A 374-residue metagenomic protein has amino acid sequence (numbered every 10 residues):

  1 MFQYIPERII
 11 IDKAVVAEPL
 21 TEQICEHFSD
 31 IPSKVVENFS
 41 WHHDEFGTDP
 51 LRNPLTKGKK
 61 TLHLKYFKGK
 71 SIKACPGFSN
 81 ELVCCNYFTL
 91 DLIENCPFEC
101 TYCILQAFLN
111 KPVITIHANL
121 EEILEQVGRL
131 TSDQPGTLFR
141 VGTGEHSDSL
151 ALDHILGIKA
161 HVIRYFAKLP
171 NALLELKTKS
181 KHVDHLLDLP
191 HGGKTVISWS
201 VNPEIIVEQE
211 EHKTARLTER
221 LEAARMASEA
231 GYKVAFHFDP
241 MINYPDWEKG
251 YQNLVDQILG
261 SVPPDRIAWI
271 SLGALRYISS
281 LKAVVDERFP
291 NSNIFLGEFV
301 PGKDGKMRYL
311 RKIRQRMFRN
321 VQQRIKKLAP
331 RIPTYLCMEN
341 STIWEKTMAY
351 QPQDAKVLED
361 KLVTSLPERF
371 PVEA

Functional and structural regions predicted by a protein language model:
M1-Q23, L259-A374: Auxiliary Fe-S-binding modules of radical SAM enzymes
F2-H43, R52-P54: A short N-terminal interaction module
S40-L92, Q106-I116, Q134, P371-A374: N-terminal [4Fe-4S]-dependent radical SAM core
K65-L82, I104-S200, M226: Conserved Radical SAM active-site core
C96, C100-C103: Short cysteine clusters
F139-T143, L174-L176, I197-W199, V234-F238 (+2 more regions): Hydrophobic faces of well-ordered beta-strands that scaffold small-molecule active sites in alpha/beta enzyme cores
S147-L150, K181-D184, T195-T214, P240-Y244 (+2 more regions): Conserved radical SAM core fold
D246-S261: Catalytic cores of alpha/beta
